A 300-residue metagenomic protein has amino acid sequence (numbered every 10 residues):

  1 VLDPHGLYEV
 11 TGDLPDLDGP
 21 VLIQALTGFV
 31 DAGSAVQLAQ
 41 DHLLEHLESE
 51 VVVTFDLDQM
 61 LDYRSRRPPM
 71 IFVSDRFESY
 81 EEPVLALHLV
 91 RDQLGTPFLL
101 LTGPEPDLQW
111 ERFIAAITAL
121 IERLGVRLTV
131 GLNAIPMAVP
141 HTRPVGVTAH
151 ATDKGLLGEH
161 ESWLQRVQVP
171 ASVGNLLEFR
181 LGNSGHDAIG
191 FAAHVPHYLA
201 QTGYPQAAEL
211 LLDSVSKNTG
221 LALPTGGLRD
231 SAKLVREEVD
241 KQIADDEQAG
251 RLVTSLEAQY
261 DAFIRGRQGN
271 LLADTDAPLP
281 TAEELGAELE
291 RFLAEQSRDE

Functional and structural regions predicted by a protein language model:
V1-G103: N-terminal short beta-loop-beta anion/metal-coordinating cradle
L26-V30, L100-W110, H160-Q168, Y198-T202: Flexible, glycine/proline-enriched loop segments at strand-loop-helix junctions that form or flank small-ligand binding
D31-L38, L108, R112, Q168 (+5 more regions): Conserved active-site and cofactor/substrate-binding residues in soluble primary-metabolism enzymes
V53, L99-L101, L128-V130, D187-A192: Hydrophobic/aromatic beta-strand patches that form the interior of the parallel beta-sheet core in alpha/beta enzyme
F55, A192-V195, L228-D230: Acidic carboxylate-rich catalytic motifs and surrounding loops in phosphoryl-/glycosyl-chemistry enzymes
T96, P104-G155, L177: Internal, conserved structured core segments that host functional sites
A138-A222, V239: Catalytic cores of processing enzymes, dominated by hydrolases/peptidases, characterized by acidic/His-rich
L199-E300: A conserved C-terminal secondary-structure "cap"
